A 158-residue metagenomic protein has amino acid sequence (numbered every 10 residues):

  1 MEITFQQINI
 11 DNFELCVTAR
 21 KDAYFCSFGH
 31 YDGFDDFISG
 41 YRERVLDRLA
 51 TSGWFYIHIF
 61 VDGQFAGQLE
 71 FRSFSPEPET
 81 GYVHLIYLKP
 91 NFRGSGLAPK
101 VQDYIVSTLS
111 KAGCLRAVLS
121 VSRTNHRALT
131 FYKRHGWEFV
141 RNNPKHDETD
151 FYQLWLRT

Functional and structural regions predicted by a protein language model:
I3-L85, K89-N91, Q102-Y104, T108 (+1 more regions): Acetyl-CoA-dependent GNAT
D35, S95, A117-V118: A generic secondary-structure micro-motif detector that highlights 1-2 residue hydrophobic/ambivalent hotspots embedded
R48-G53, I105, C114-L119, T130-Y132: A general structural signal for short secondary-structure boundary/capping elements
K89-D103, A112, R123-T130, R134-H135: Conserved glycine-rich acetyl-CoA-binding loop
T108-L109, W137: Tryptophan-centered motif/residue detector
L115-V118, S122-H126, R134-T158: C-terminal "cap" of GNAT-fold acetyltransferases
